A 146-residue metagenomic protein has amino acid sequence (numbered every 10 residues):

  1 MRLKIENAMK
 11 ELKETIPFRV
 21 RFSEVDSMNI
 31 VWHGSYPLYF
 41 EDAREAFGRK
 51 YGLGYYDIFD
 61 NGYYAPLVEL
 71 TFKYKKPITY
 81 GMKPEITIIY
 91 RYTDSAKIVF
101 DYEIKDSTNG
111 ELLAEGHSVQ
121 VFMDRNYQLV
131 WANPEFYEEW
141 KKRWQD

Functional and structural regions predicted by a protein language model:
R2-L67, D124-D146: Hot-dog-fold acyl-thioester-processing enzymes
L12-E14, Y64-P66, M82, A96 (+1 more regions): Residue-level preference for beta-strand/loop junctions
F22, Y102-I104, Q120: Generic short beta-strand
V68-L70, E103, H117: Short, well-ordered beta-strand segments in beta-rich or mixed alpha/beta enzyme and ligand-binding folds
F72-S107: Hydrophobic beta-sheet segments that form the core/acyl-binding groove of ACP/CoA-dependent acyl-chain-processing
T108-G110, N126: Solvent-exposed strand-loop boundary residues in beta-sheet-rich modules
A114-G116, W131: A structural microfeature
